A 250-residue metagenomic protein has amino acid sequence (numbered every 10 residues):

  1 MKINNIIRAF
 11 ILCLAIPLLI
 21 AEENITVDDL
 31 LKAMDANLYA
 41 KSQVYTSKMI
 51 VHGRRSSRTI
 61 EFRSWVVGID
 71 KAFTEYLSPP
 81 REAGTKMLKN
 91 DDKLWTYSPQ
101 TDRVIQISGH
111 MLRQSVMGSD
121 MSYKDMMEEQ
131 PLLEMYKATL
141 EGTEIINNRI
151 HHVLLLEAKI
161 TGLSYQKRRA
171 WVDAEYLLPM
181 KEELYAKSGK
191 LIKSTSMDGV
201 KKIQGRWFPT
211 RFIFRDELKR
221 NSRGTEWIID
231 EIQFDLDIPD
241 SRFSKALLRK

Functional and structural regions predicted by a protein language model:
M1-F10: Bacterial N-terminal signal peptides that target proteins for export
A9-P17: Bacterial N-terminal signal peptides
P17-E23: Sec/Tat signal peptide C-region and signal peptidase I cleavage site
E23-Q100: N-terminal mature ectodomain segment of secretory-pathway/periplasmic proteins
V27-D28, M127-T139, G189-S194: A short, amphipathic edge element
V66-V67, L88-N90, Y97, L140 (+3 more regions): Generic beta-strand structural signal
P99-M127: Acidic/charged, solvent-exposed loop-and-adjacent secondary-structure segments enriched in E/D, K/R, S/T, and G/P
R103, I107, M127, N147-K245: Gly/Pro-enriched, hydrophobic low-complexity segments that function as extracytoplasmic propeptides/linkers
